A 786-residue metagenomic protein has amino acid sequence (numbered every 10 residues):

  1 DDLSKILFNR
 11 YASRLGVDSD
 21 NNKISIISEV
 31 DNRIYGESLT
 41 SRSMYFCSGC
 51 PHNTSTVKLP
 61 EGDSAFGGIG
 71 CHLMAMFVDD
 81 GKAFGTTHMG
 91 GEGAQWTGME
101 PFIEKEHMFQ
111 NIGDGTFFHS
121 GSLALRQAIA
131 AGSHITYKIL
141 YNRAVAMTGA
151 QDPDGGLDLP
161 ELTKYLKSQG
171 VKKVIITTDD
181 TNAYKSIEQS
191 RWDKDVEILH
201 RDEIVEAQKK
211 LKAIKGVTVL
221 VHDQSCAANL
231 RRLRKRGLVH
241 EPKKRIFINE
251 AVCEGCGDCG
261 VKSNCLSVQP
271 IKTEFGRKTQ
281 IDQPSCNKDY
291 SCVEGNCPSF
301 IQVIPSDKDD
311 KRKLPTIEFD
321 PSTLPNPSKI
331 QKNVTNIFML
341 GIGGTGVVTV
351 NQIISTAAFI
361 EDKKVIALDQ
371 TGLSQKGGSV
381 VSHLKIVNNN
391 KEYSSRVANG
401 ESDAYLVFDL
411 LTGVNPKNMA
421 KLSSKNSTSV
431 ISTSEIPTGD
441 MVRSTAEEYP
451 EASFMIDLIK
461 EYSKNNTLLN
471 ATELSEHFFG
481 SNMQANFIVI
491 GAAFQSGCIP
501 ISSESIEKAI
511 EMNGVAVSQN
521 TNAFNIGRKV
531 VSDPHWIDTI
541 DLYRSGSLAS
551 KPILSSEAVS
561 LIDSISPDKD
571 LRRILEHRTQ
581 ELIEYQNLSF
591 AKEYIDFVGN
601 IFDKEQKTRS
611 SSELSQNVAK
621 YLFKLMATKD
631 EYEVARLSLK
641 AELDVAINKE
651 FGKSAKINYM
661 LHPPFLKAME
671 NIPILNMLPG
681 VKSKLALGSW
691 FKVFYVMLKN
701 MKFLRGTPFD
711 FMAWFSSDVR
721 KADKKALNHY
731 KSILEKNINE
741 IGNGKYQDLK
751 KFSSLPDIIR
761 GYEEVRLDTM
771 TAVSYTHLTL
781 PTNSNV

Functional and structural regions predicted by a protein language model:
D1-S43, D180-A183, I187-E197, R201-Q208 (+2 more regions): Peripheral docking tails and interdomain loops at the edges of cofactor- or intermediate-handling domains
D20-G93, F102-I103: Active-site diphosphate/adenylate-binding microenvironment
M76-T218: Thiamine diphosphate
L157-P160, K173, Q302-M339, T345-E584 (+3 more regions): Active-site cofactor/cluster-binding pocket
S190-I198, E206-N264, P500-I501, S505: Glycine/aspartate-rich loop-and-adjacent alpha/beta segment that forms the canonical ThDP
Q224-S225, L230-R236, E254-K311: Iron-sulfur cluster-binding cysteine motifs and their immediate structural context in ferredoxin-like electron-transfer
S566-G742: Small-residue-enriched alpha-helical segments and adjacent helix-cap loops that form tight helix-helix packing
T776-T782: Conserved small/polar residues in nucleotide/adenosyl-binding loops
